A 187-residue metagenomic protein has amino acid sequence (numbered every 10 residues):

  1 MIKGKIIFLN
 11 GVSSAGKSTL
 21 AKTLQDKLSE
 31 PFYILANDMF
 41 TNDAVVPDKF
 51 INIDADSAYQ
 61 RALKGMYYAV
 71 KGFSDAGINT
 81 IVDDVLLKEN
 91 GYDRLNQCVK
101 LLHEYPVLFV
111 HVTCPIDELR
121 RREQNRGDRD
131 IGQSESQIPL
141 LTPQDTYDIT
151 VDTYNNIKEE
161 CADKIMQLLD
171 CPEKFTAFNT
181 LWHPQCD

Functional and structural regions predicted by a protein language model:
L9: Hydrophobic anchor at the beta1->P-loop junction of P-loop NTPases
V12: P-loop (Walker A) phosphate-binding loop of NTP-binding proteins
A15: ATP-binding Walker
S18: Walker A/P-loop
K22-K71: Conserved substrate/cofactor phosphate-moiety recognition/catalytic segment in nucleotide-dependent phosphotransferases
A58-H103: Glycine-rich phosphate-binding loop used to anchor ATP phosphates in small-molecule kinases, encompassing both
L102-R122, V151: Conserved phosphate-donor/acceptor-positioning beta-strand/loop module used by diverse small-molecule
R122-K164, C171-D187: Small-molecule kinase domains that catalyze NTP-dependent phosphoryl transfer to phosphate-bearing small molecules
